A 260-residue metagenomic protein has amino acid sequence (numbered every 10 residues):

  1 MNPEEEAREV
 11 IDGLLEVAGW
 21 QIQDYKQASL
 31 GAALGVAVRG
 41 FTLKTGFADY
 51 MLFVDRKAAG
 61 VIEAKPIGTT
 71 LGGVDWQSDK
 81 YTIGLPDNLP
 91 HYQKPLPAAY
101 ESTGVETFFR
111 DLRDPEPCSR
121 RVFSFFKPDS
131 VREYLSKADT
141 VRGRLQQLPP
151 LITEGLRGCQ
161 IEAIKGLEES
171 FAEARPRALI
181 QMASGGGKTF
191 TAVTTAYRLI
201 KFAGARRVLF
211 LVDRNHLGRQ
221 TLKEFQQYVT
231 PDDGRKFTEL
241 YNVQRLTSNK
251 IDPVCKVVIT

Functional and structural regions predicted by a protein language model:
M1-R207, H216-D232, P253-V258: ATP-dependent helicase/translocase motor core
N2, G234-R235, E239-L240, S248: Fungi-biased regulatory scaffold/adaptor regions
K127, E239-V243: Intrinsic-disorder/low-complexity, polar/charged segments
F210: Conserved SAM-binding loop
D213: Conserved H-loop
N242-V258: Conserved motor-coupling elements within RecA-like helicase/translocase cores
